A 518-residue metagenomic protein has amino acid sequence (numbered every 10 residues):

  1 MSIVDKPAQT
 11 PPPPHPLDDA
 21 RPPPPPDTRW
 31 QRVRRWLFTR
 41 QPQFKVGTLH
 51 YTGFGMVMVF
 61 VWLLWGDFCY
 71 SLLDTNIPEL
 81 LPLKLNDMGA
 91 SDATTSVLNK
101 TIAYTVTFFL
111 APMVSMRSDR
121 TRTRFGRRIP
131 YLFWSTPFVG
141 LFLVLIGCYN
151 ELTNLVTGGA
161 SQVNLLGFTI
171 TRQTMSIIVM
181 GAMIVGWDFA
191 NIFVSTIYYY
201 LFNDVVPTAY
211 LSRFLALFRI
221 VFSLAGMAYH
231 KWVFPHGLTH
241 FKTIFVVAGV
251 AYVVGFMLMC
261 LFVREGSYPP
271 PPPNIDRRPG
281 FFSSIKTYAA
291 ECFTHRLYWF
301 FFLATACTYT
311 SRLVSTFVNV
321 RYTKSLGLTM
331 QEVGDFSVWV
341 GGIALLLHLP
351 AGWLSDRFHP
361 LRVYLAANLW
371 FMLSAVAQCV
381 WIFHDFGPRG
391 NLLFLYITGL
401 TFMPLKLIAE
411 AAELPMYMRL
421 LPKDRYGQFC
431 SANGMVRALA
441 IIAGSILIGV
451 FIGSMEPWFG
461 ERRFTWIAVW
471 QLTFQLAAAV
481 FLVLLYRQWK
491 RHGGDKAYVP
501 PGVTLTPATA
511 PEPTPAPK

Functional and structural regions predicted by a protein language model:
P16-G55, P269-F301, P501-P513: Juxtamembrane intracellular "pre-TM" segments in multi-pass secondary transporters
R34-V106, L297-L326, V333: Helix-loop boundary and gating motifs at the non-cytosolic
L81, F193-V206, I408-P422: Intracellular juxtamembrane helix-capping segments at the cytosolic ends of symmetry-related transmembrane helices
F109-F125, L347-P360, I452: Helix-to-loop junctions at the C-terminal end of transmembrane segments in multipass secondary transporters
R120-T136, R357-F371: Cytoplasmic membrane-interface "Motif A"-like loop-to-helix N-cap segments of 12-TM Major Facilitator Superfamily
R127-I129, L166, P235-A251, I452-Q475: A membrane-interface helix-boundary motif in multi-pass transporters
F133-R172, W370-P388: C-terminal ends and interior cores of transmembrane alpha-helices in multi-pass membrane transporters/permeases
L361-E410: C-terminal transmembrane helical hairpin of 12-TM major facilitator-type secondary transporters
